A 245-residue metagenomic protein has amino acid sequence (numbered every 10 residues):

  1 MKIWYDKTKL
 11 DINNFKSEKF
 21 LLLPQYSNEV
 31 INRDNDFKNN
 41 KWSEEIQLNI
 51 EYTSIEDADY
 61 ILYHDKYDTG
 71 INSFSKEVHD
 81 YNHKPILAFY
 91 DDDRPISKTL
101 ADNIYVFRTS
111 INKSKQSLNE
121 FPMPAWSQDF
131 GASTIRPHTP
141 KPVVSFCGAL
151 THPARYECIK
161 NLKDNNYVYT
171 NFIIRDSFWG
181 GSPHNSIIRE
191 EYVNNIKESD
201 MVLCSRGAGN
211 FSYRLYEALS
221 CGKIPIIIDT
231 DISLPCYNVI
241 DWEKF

Functional and structural regions predicted by a protein language model:
M1-Y216, C221, I227-K244: Nucleotide-sugar donor-binding catalytic core of glycosyltransferases
